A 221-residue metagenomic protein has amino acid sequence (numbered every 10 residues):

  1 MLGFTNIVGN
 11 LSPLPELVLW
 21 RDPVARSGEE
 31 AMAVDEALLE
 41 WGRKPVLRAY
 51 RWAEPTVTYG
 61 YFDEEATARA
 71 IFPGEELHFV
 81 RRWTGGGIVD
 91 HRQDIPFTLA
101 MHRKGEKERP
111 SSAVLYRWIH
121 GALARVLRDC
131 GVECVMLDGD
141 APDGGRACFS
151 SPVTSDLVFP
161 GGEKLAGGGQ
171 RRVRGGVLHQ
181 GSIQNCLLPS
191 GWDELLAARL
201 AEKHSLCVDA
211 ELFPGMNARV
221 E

Functional and structural regions predicted by a protein language model:
L2-G74, H78-R82, A197-E221: Active-site loop/lid in soluble adenylation, ligation, and acyl-transfer enzymes
V24, R146-Q180: Short terminal or interdomain "cap/linker" segment that borders an active site or interface and mediates
E54, G74, R92-P96, P152 (+1 more regions): Short connector loops at helix/strand junctions that flank enzyme active sites, especially segments positioning acidic
T67-R69, K107-S112, P189-L195: Short, conserved charged micro-motifs
R82-T84, M101-S151, P160-G161: A contiguous catalytic/ligand-binding core that recognizes phosphate-bearing ligands
T84-G87, H91-E106, H179: Residues forming anionic-ligand binding surfaces in small-molecule and nucleic-acid pockets of primarily soluble enzymes
I119-A147, Q170-E221: Long, positively charged amphipathic alpha-helical accessory segments at protein N-termini or as interdomain linkers
